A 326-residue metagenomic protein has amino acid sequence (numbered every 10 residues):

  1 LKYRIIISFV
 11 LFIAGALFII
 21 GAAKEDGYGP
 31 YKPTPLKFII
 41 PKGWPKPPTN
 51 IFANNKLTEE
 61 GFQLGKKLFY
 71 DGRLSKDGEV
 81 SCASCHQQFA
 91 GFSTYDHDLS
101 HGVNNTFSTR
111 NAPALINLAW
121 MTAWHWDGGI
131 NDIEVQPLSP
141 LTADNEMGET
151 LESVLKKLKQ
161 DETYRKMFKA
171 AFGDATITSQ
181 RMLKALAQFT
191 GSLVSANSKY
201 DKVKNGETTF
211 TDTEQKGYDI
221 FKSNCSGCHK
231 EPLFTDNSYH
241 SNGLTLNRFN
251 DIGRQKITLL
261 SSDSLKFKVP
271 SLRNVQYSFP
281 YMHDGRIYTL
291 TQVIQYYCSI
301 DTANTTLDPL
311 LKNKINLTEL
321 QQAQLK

Functional and structural regions predicted by a protein language model:
Y3-S8, L17-K326: Periplasmic c-type cytochrome electron-transfer domains
